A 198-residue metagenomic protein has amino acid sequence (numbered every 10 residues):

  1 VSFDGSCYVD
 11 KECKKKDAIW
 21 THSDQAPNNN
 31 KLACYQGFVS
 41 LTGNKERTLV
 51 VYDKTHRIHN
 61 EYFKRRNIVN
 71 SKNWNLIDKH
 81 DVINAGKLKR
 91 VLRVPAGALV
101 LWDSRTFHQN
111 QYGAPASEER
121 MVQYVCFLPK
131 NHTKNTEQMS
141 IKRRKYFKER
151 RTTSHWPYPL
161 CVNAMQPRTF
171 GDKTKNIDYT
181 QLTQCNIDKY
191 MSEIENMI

Functional and structural regions predicted by a protein language model:
V1-Y52, H56: Conserved double-stranded beta-helix
Y8, K54-R57, R143-R150: Short, solvent-exposed aromatic-acidic interface loops
V9-D10, K54-H59, C126-H132: Short edge-strand/loop segments of extracellular domains
K16-S23, V69, N73-G86, Q138-R144: Short, surface-exposed loop/helix-turn segments at secondary-structure junctions that function as lids/hinges flanking
P27, R90, N131-K134: A short, hydrophobic secondary-structure junction motif
C34, N44-Q109: Double-stranded beta-helix
L101, R105-I198: Non-heme Fe(II)/2-oxoglutarate
